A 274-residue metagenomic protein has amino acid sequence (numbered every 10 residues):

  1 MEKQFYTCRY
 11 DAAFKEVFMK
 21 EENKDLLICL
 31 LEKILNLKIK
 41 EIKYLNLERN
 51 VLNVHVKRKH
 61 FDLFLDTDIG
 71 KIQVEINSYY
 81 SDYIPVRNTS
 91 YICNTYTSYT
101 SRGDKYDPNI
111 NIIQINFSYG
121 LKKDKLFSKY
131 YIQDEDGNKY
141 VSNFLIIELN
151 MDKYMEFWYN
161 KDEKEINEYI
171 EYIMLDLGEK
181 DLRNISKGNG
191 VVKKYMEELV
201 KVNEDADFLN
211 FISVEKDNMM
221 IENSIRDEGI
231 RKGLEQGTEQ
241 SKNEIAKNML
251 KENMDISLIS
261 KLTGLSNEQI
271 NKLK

Functional and structural regions predicted by a protein language model:
M1-L145, D152-F157: Accessory alpha/beta interaction modules
E2-Q4, C8, A12, D68 (+2 more regions): Short, charged alpha-helical interaction segments and adjacent helix-coil junctions
Y10, K20, K161-E165, D205: Intrinsic-disorder/low-complexity, polar/charged segments
K20, K38, D134, N150 (+4 more regions): Serine/threonine-rich low-complexity intrinsically disordered regions
N36-I39, L121-K123, M155-N160, L177-D181 (+2 more regions): Short helix-capping/linker segments at secondary-structure and domain boundaries
Y91, L126-D134, D162-Y169, S213-E215: Short intrinsically disordered coil segments
S142, I147-G188: An acidic, glycine-/histidine-flanked metal-binding catalytic module
